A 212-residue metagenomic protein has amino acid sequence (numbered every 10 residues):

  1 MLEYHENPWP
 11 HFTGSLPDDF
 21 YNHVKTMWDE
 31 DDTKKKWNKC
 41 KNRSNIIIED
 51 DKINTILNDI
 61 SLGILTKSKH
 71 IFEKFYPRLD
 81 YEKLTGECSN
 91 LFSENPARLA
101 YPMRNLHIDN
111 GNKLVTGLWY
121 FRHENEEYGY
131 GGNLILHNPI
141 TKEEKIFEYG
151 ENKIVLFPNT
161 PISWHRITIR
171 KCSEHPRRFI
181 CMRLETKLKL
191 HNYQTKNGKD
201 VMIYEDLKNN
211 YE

Functional and structural regions predicted by a protein language model:
M1-N7, Y193-E212: Fe(II)/2-oxoglutarate
L2-R78: Non-heme Fe(II)/2-oxoglutarate
E73-E205: Catalytic core of non-heme Fe(II) oxygenases with the double-stranded beta-helix
